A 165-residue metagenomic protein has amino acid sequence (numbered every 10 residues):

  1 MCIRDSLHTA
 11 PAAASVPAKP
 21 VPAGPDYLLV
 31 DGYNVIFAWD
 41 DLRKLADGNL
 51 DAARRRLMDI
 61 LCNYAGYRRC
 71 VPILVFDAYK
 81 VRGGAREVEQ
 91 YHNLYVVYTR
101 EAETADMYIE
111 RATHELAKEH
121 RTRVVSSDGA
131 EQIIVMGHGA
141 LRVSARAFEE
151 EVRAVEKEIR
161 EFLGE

Functional and structural regions predicted by a protein language model:
R4-L7, V16-V30, N34-E165: Nuclease catalytic cores that cleave nucleic-acid phosphodiester bonds, predominantly acidic two-metal-ion
A12-A14: Catalytic core of IPPT-family isopentenyl/dimethylallyl transferases that prenylate adenosine-containing substrates
